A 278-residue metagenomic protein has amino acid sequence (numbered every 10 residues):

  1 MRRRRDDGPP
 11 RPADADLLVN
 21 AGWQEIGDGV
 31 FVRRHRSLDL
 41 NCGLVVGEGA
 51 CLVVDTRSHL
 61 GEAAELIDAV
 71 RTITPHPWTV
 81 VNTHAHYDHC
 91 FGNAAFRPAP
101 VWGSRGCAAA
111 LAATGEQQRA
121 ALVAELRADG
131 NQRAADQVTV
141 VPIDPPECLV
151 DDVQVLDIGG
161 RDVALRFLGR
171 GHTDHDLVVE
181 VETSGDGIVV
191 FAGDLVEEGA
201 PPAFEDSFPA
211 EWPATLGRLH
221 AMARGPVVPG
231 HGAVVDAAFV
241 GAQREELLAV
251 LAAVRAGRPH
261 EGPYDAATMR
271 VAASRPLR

Functional and structural regions predicted by a protein language model:
R2-A13, N131, H220-P226, A233-R278: Accessory terminal helices/loops
N20-D68, L177-G193: Conserved beta-strand hairpin/beta-sheet module of binuclear metal-dependent hydrolase folds, prominently
E25, A109-F167, H220: Metallo-beta-lactamase
G29, V45, D55, V70 (+9 more regions): Divalent metal-coordination and catalytic microenvironments
R36-S37, L149, G169-D174: A short catalytic or substrate-binding loop motif that flags glycine-/basic-rich loops and adjacent residues that bind
E48, L60-G103, A223-G225: Active-site metal-binding motif and surrounding structural segment of the metallo-beta-lactamase
A50-L52, S58-L60, V155, D162-A249: Metallo-beta-lactamase
S58-H59, R105-A109, V196, R255: Short, acidic/turn-prone active-site loops that include or flank metal/cofactor- and phosphate-binding residues
